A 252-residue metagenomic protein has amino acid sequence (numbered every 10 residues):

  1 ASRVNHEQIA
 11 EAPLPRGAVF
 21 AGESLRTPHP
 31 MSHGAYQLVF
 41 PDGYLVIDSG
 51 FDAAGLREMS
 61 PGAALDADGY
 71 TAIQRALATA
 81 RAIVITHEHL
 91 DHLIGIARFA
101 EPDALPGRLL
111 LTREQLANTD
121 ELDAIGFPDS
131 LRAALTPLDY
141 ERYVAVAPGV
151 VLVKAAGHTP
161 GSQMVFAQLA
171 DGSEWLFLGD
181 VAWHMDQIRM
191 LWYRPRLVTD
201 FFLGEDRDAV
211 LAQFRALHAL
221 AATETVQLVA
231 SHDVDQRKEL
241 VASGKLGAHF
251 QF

Functional and structural regions predicted by a protein language model:
A1-P28, P137, R142-A145: Basic, amphipathic N-terminal segments that precede the first structured/catalytic domain
E11-A82: Pre-active-site segment of Zn-dependent metallo-hydrolases
L38-P41, F166-A170: Active-site beta-strand termini and strand-to-loop segments that position acidic
S49-F51, E88, H158, G179-V181 (+1 more regions): Active-site metal-binding loops of divalent metal-dependent hydrolases
D66-T71, S173-F252: Cap/insert and terminal regions of metallo-dependent hydrolase folds
D68-T79, D103-K154, F202-T223: Metallo-beta-lactamase
A80-D91: Metallo-beta-lactamase
I94-A104, E239-G244: Metal-dependent catalytic neighborhoods of phosphoester/phosphodiester hydrolases
